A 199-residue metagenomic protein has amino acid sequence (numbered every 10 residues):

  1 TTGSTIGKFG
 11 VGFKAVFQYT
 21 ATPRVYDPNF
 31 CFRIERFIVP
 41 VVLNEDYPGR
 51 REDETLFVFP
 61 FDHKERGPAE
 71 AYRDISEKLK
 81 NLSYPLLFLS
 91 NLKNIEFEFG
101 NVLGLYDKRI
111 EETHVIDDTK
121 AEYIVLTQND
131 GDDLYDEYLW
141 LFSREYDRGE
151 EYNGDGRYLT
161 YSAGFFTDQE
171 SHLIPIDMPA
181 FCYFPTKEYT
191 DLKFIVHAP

Functional and structural regions predicted by a protein language model:
T1-F9, K14, Q18-A198: Interdomain "switch/hinge" adjacent to the Bergerat
